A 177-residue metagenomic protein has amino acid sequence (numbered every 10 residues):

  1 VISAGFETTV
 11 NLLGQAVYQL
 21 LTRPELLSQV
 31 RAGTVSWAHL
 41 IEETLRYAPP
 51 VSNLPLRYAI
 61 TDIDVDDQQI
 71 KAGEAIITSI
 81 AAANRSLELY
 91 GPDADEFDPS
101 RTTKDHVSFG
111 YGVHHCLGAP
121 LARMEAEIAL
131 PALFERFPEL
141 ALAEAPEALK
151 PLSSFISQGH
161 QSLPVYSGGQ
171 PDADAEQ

Functional and structural regions predicted by a protein language model:
V1-Q177: Cytochrome P450
